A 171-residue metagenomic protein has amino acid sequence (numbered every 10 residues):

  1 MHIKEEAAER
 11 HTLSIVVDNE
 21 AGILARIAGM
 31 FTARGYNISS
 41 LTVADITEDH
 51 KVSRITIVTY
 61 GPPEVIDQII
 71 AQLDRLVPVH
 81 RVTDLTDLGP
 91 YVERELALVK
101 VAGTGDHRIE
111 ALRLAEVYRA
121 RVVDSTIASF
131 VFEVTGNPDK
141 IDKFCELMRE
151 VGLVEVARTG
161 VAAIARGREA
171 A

Functional and structural regions predicted by a protein language model:
M1-S53, V58-A171: Long, contiguous binding/interaction regions
